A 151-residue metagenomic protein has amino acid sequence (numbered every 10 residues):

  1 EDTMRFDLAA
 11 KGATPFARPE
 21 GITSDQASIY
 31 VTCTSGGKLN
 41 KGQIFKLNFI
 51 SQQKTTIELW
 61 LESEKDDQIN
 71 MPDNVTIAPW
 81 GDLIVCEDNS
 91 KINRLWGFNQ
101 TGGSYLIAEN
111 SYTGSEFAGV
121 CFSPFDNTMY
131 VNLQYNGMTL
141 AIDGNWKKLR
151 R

Functional and structural regions predicted by a protein language model:
E1-R151: Sequence/structural signature of beta-propeller domains
